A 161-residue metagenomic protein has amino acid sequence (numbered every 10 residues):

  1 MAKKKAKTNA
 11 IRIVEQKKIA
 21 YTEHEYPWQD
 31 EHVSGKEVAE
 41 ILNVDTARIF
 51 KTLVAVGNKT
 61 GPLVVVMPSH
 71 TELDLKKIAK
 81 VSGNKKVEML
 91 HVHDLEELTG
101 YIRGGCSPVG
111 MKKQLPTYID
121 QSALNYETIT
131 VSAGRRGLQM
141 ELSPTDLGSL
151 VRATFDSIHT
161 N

Functional and structural regions predicted by a protein language model:
M1-N161: Extended, low-hydrophobicity, polar/charged segments
